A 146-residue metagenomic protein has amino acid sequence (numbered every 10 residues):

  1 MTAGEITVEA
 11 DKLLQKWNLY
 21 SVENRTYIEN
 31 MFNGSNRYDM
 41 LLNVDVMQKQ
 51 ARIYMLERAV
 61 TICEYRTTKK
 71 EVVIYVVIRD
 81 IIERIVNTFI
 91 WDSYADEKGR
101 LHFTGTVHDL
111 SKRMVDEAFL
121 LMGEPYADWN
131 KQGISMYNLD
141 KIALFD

Functional and structural regions predicted by a protein language model:
M1-N43: N-terminal "first-domain core" detector
A3-T7, T67, E71, T104-K112: Generic detection of long, well-ordered alpha-helical segments
V8, K12-K16, Y75-R79, E117: Charged/polar, solvent-exposed surface patches and flexible loops
N33-T61: Short aromatic-glycine-(Arg/Gly/Cys) micro-motifs in beta-strand/loop hairpins
I62-R66: A short, polar/proline- and glycine-enriched secondary-structure boundary/capping micro-motif
T68-T88: Ampiphathic alpha-helical segments that act as solvent-exposed interaction surfaces
V86-D146: Intrinsically disordered, low-complexity, charge-dense segments enriched in Lys/Arg and Glu/Asp interspersed
